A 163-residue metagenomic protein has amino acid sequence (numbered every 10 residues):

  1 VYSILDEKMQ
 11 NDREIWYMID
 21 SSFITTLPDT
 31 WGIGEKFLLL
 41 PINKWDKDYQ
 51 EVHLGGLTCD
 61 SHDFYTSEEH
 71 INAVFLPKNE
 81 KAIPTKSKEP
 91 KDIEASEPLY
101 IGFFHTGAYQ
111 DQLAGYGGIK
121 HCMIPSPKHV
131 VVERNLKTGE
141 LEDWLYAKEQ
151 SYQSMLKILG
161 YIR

Functional and structural regions predicted by a protein language model:
V1-R163: Charged (often Lys/Glu-rich) extended helix/loop segments that serve as interaction or gating elements
